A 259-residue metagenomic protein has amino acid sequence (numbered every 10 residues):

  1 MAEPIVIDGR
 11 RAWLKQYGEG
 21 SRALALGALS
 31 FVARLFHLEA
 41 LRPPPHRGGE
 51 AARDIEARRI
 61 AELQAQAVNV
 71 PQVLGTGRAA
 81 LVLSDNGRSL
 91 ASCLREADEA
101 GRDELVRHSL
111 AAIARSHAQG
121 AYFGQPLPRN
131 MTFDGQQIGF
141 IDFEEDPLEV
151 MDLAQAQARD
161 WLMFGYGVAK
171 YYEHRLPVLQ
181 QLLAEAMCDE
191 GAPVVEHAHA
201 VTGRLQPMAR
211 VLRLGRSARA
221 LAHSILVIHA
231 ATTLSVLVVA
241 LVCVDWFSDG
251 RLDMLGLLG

Functional and structural regions predicted by a protein language model:
A2-A51: ATP-binding glycine-rich loop module of kinase domains
A33-F36, R47-A57, A61-Q64, V68-V106: Conserved structural core of kinase catalytic domains
L63, I113-S116: Conserved hydrophobic alpha-helix
A118-P128: Catalytic-loop of the protein kinase fold
N130-D142: Conserved protein kinase catalytic/activation segment
F143-L241: C-lobe/activation-segment region of protein kinase-like
D245-G259: Juxtamembrane boundary at the C-terminal end of a transmembrane helix
